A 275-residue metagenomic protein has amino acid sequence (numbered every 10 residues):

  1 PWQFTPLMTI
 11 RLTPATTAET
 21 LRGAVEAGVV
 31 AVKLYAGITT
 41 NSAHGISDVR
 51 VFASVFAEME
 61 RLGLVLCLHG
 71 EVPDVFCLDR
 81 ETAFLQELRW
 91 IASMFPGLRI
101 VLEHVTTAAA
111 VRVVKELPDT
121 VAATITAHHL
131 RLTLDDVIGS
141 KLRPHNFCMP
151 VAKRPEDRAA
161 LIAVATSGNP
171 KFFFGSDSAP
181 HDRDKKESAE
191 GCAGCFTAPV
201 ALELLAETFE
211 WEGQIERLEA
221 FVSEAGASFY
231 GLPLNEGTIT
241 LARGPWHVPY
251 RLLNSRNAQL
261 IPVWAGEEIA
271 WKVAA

Functional and structural regions predicted by a protein language model:
P1, A92-F95, A165, F209 (+1 more regions): Structural signal for hydrophobic packing residues in well-ordered secondary-structure cores of soluble enzyme domains
P1-T20, A27, K33-A43, T238: Metal-cofactor-binding active-site regions of metalloenzymes
F4-L7, L98, K171-F172, L218: Residue-level recognition of the N-termini of beta-strands and the immediately preceding loop/turn
L12, V105-T106, F221: Short beta->alpha linker loops
E19-L34, N41-F174: Histidine/acidic residue-rich metal-binding segments in metalloenzymes
D79-P96, V114-A127, A179-P199, Y230-R243: Short, electropositive alpha-helical surface patch
I125-C192, G237-A274: Active-site neighborhoods of metal-dependent hydrolases
S167-L234: His/Asp/Glu-enriched, well-ordered alpha-helical/loop segment that forms or immediately abuts the divalent-metal
